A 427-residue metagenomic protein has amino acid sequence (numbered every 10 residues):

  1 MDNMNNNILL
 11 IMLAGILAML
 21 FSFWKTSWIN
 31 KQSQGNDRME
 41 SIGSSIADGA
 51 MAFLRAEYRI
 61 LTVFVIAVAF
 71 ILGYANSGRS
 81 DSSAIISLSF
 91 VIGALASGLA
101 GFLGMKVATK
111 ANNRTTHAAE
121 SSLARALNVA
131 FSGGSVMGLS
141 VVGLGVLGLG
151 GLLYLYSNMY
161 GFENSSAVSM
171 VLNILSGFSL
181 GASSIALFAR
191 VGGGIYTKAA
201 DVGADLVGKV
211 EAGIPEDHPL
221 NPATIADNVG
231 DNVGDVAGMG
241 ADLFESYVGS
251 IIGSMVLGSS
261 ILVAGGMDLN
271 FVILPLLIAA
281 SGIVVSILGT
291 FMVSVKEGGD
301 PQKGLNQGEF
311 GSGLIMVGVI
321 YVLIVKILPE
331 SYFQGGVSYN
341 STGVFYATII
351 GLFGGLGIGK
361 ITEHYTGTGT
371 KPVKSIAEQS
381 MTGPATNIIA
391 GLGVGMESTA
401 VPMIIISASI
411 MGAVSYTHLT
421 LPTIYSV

Functional and structural regions predicted by a protein language model:
D2-L421, S426: Hydrophobic packing and interface segments
